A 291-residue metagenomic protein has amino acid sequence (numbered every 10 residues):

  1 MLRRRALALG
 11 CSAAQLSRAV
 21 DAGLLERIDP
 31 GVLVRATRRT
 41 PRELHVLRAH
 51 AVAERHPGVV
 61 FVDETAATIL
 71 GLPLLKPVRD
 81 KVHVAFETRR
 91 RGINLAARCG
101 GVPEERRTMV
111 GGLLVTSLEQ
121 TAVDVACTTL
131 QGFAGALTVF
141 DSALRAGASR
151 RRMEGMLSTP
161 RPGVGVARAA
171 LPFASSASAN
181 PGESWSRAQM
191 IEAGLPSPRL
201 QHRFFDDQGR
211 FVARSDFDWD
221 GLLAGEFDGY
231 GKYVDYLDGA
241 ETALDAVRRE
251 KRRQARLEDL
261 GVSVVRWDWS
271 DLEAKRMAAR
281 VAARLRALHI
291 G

Functional and structural regions predicted by a protein language model:
M1-V164, R286-G291: Short gly/ser-rich loop at a beta-strand->alpha-helix junction or flexible surface loop bordering the NTP-binding
L144-G291: Surface segments flanking catalytic/ligand-binding clefts of nucleic-acid enzymes
